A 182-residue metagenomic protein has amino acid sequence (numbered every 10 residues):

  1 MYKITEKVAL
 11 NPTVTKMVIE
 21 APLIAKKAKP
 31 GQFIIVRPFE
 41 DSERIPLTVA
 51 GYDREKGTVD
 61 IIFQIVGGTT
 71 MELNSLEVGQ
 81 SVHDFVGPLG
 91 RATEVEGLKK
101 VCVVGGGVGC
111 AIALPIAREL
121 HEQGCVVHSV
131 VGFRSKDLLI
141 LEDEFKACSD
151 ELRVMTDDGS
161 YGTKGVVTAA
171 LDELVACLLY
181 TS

Functional and structural regions predicted by a protein language model:
M1-V78: Ferredoxin-reductase
F39-S42, V86-R91: Short, charged beta-turn/beta-strand-edge "cap" motif at the junction between a beta-strand and an adjacent loop
V82, G87-L89, G97-C102, G107-A111: Extended interfacial segments that mediate partner engagement and assembly in macromolecular machines
A113-H121: Histidine-anchored nucleotide/phosphate-binding helix
H128-R134, V154-T156: Short internal beta-strands
T168-C177: Short amphipathic alpha-helix with an adjacent loop that forms part of the alpha/beta core around
Y180-T181: Conserved small/polar residues in nucleotide/adenosyl-binding loops
